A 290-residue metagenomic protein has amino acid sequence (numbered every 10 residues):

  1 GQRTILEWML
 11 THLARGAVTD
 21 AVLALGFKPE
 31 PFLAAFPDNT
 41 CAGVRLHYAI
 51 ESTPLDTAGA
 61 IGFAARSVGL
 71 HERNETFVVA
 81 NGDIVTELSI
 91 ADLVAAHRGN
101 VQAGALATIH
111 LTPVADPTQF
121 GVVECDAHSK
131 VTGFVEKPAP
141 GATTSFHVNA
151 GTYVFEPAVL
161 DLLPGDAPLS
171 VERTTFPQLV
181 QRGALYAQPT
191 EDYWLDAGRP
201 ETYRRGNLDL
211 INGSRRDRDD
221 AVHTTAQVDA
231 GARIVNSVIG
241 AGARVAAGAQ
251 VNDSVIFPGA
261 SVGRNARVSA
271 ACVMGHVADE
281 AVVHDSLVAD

Functional and structural regions predicted by a protein language model:
R3-D92: Conserved N-terminal catalytic core of the sugar/cofactor nucleotidyltransferase
V18, R73, F77-V78, V85 (+3 more regions): Catalytic-core segments of class I nucleotidyltransferases/pyrophosphorylases that form NMP-activated intermediates
L23, V79, A107-H110, A187: Structural beta-sheet core signal
F27, A107-E124: Short beta-strand-to-loop element that shapes/binds the nucleotide-sugar donor at the catalytic cleft/hinge
D38-A42, C125, P177-V180: Short, conserved catalytic or adaptor-binding loops enriched in Gly and charged residues
A49-E51, H110, Q188-T190: Conserved beta-strand termini and adjacent loop/short-helix elements that scaffold enzyme active sites in alpha/beta
L55-A58, F120-E136: Acidic/His-rich active-site region of diverse nucleotide-sugar glycosyltransferases
D220-D290: Structural signal for interior beta-strand "rungs" in well-ordered beta-sheet cores of soluble enzyme domains
